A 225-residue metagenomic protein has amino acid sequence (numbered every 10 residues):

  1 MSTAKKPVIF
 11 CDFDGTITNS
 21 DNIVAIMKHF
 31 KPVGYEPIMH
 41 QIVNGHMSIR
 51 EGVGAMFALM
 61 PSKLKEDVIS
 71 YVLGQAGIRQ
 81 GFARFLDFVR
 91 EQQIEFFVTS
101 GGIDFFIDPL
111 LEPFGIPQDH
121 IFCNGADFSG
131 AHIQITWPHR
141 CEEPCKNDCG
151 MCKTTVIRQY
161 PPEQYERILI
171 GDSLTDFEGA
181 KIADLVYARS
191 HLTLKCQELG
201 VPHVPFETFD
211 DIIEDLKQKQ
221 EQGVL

Functional and structural regions predicted by a protein language model:
M1-A58: Active-site neighborhood of HAD-like aspartate-dependent phosphohydrolases
F10-D12, T99, I170: Short hydrophobic segments within beta-strands
I17-S20, R79, F177: Loop/helix-junction capping segments adjacent to catalytic residues or to phosphate/diphosphate-binding pockets
I26-H29, I38-Q41, A55-L59, Y71-Q75 (+3 more regions): Residues that form generic nucleotide/phosphate-binding pockets
G34-H40, K65-I69, Q118: Short, surface-exposed acidic
G52-R84, Q92-I94: Metal-dependent phosphoesterase signature
G81-E95, G102-L225: C-terminal cap/substrate-recognition subdomain and adjoining C-terminal extension of metal-dependent phosphatase-like
